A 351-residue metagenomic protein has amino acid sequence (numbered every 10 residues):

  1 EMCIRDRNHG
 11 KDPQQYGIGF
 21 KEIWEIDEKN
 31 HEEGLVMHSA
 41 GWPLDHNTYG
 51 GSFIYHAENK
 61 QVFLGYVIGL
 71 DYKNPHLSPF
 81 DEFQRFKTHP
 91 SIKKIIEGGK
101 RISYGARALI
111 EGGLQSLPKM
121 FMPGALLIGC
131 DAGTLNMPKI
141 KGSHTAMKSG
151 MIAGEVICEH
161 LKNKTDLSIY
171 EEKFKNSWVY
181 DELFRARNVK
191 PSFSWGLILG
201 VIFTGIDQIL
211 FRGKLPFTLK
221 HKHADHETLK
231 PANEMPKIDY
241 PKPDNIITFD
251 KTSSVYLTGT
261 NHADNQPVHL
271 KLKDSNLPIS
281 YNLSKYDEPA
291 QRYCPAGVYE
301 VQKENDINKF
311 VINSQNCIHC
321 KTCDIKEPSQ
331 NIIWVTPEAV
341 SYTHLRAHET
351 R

Functional and structural regions predicted by a protein language model:
E1, R5-S91: Predominantly flavin-linked oxidoreductase catalytic cores and closely associated redox partners
M2-D6, T343-T350: Conserved small/polar residues in nucleotide/adenosyl-binding loops
R107-I128, G133, L257-A263, I279-Q291: FAD-binding beta-loop-beta segment adjacent to the flavin cofactor pocket
A132-H144: Glycine-rich phosphate/pyrophosphate-binding beta-alpha loops
H144-H160: An active-site-proximal "capping" alpha-helix that borders the catalytic cofactor pocket
E155-F193: Active-site-proximal substrate-binding core of FAD-dependent oxidoreductases
G196-P243: C-terminal auxiliary extensions adjacent to catalytic cores
S284-Q315, T322-V340: Iron-sulfur cluster-binding cysteine motifs and their immediate structural context in ferredoxin-like electron-transfer
